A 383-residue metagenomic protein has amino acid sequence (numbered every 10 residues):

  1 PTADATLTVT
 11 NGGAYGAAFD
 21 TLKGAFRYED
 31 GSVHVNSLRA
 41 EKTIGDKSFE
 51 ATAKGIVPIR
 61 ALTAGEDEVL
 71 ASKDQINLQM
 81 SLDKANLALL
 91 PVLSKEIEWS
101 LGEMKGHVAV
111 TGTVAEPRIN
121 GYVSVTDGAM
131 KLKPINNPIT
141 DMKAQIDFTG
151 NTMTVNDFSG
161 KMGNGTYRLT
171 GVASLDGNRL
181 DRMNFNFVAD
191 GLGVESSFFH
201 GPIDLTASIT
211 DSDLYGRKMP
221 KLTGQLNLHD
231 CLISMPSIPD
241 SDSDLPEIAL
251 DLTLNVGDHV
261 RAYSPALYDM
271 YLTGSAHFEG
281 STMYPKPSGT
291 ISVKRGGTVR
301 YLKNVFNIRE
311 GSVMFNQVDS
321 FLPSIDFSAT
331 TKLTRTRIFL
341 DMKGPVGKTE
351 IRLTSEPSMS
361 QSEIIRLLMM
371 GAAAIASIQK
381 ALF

Functional and structural regions predicted by a protein language model:
T8-E50, G55-V69, E103-G106, V125-M130 (+1 more regions): Strand-loop-strand
L78-M80: Transmembrane alpha-helix segments characteristic of polytopic inner-membrane glycan-assembly/cell-envelope
L90-S94: Short acidic, glycine/proline-rich loop/turn micro-motifs
